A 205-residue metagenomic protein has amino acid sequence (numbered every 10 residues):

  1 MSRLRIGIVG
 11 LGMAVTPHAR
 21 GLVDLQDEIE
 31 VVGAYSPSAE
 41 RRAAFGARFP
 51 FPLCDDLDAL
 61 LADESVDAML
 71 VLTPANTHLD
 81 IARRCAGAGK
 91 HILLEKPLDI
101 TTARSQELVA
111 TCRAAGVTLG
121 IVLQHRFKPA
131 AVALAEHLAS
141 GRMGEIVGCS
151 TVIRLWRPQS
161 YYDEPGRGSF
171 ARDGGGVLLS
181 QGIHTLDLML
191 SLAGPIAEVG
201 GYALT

Functional and structural regions predicted by a protein language model:
M1-R48: N-terminal Rossmann-like dinucleotide-binding module
S2-L4, V117, G144-V147: Nucleotide donor/acceptor-binding cores
I29-G33, D67-M69, G175-G176: Short active-site oxyanion
R42, I81, L108, A133-L134: Aromatic/hydrophobic pocket-lining residues that form π-stacking "cages" and hydrophobic walls in ligand
P52-E64: Short acidic low-complexity segments
A68, P74-A75, L79-R126, G141: Beta-strand-loop-alpha-helix segment that lines the small-molecule cofactor/substrate pocket of alpha/beta enzymes
L72-T73, L192: Short, well-ordered coil/turn residues at beta-beta hairpins and beta-strand->alpha-helix junctions within
H125-T205: Predominantly a Rossmann-like dinucleotide-binding segment in NAD(P)-dependent oxidoreductases
